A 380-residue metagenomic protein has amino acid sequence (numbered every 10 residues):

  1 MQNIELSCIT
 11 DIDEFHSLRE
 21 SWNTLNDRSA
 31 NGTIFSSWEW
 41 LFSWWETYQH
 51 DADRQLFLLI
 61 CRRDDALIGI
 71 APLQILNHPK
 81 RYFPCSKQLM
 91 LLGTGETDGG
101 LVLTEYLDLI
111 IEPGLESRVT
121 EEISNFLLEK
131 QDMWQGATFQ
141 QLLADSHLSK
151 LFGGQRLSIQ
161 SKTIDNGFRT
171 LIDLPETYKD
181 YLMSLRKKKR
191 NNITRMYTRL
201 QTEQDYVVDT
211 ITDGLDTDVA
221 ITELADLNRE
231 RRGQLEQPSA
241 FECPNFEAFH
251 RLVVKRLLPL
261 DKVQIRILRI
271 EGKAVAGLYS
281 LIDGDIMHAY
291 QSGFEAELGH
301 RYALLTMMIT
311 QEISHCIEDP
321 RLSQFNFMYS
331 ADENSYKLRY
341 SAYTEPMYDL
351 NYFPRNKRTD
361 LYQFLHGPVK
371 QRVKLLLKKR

Functional and structural regions predicted by a protein language model:
M1-R380: N-acyltransferase acceptor-side catalytic subdomain
